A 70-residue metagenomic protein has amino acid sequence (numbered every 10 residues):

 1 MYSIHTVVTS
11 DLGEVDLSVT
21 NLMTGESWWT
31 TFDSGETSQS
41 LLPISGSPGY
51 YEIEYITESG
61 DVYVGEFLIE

Functional and structural regions predicted by a protein language model:
M1-T6: Structural beta-strand segments of beta-rich domains
T9-V15, M23, S47-P48: Short proline/glycine-enriched turn/loop motifs at strand-loop junctions of beta-rich domains
L12, G25, E58-G60: Glycine-centered tight beta-turn/hairpin loop motif at sheet-sheet or coil-to-beta transitions
D16-S18, I53: Generic short beta-strand
N21-S27, Y51: Short, glycine-anchored, charge-dense loop/turn motifs used at functional sites
E26-G35: Solvent-exposed serine/threonine-rich low-complexity stretches and specific carbohydrate-binding patches
S34-T57: Short, surface-exposed loop/turn motifs with a glycine/proline- and acidic-biased composition
E52-E70: C-terminal tail/sorting-segment detector
